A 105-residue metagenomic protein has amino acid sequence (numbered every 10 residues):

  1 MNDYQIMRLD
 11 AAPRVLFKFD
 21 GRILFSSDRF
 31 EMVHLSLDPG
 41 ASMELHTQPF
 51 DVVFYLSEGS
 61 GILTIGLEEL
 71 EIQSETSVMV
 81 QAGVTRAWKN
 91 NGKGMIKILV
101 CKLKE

Functional and structural regions predicted by a protein language model:
M1-R29, V33, V78: A short, N-terminal "cap"/entry segment at the start of jelly-roll beta-barrel domains of the cupin/DSBH fold
V33-Q48, A82: Conserved short histidine dyad/triad with adjacent acidic residue
H34, E44, V53, E68-L70: Short, surface-exposed secondary-structure edge patches
S36-D38, Q48-L63: Short, conserved beta-strand element in jelly-roll/cupin
S60-I62, E69, T85, M95: Structural motif
L67-A82: Short acidic-glycine-tyrosine-enriched beta hairpin
A82-E105: Ligand-binding loop in jelly-roll beta-barrel domains
